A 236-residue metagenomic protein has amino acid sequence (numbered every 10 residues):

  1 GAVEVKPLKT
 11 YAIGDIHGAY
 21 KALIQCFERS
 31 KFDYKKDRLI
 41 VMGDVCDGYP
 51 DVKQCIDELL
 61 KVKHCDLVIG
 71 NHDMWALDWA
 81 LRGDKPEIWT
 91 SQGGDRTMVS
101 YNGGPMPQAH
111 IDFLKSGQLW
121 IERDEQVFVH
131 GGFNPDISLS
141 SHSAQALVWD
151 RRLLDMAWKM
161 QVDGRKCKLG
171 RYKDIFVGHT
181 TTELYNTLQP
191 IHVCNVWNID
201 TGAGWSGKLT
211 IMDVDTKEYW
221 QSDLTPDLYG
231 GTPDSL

Functional and structural regions predicted by a protein language model:
G1-D57: N-terminal active-site segment of His-dependent metallophosphoesterases
A2-V5, T10-I13, D33, P86-I88 (+7 more regions): Catalytic phosphate/metal-binding cores of nucleic-acid and nucleotide-processing enzymes, i.e., regions that mediate
V5-Y11, I121-F128: Beta-strand-turn-beta hairpins that frame and shape the catalytic cleft of phosphate-ester-processing enzymes
A12, L39-V41, L67-V68, V127 (+2 more regions): Residue-level marker for buried hydrophobic side chains located in beta-strands that build the well-ordered beta-sheet
D15, D44, G70-N71, T97 (+5 more regions): Divalent metal-coordination and catalytic microenvironments
H17-K21, D47-P50, M74-L77, I121 (+3 more regions): Active-site environment of divalent metal-dependent phosphoester hydrolases
Y49-D124, P135, A144, V148-D163: Active-site neighborhood of divalent metal-dependent phosphoester bond hydrolases
R152-L154, D163, C167-L236: Acidic, His/Gly-rich catalytic cores of divalent-metal-dependent hydrolytic chemistry
